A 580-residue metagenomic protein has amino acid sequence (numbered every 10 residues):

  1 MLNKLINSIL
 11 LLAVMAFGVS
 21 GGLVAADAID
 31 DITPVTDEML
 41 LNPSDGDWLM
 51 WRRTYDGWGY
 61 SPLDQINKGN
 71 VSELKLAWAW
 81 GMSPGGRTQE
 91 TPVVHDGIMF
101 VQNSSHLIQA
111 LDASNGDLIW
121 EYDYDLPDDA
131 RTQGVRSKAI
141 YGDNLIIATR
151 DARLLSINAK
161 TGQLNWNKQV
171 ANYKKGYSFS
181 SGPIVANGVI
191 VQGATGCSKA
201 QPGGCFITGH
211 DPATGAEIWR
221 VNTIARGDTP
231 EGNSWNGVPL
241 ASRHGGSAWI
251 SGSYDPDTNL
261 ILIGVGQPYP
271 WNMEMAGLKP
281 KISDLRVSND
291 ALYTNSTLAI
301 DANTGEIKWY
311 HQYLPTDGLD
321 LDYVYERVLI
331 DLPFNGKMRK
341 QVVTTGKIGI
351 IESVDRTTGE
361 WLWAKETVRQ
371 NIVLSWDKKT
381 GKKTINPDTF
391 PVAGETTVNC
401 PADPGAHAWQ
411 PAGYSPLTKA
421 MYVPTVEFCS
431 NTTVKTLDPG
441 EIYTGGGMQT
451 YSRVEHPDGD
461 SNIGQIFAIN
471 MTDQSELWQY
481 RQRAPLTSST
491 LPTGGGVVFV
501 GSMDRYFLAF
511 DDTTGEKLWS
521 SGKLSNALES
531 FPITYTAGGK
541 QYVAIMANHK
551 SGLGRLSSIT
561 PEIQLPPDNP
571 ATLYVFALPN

Functional and structural regions predicted by a protein language model:
D27-L76, T223-P230, I385, E455-H456 (+1 more regions): Blade/loop signatures of beta-propeller domains
W48-R52, R87-L107, A130-L154, S178-Q201 (+11 more regions): Repeat-blade elements of multi-bladed beta-propeller folds
G57-V170, T493: N-terminal cofactor/phosphate-binding cores enriched in small/glycine residues, especially glycine-rich loops such as
W80-V93, E121-G142, N167-G182, N222-S251 (+9 more regions): Extracytoplasmic beta-rich repeat domains
A110, S156, G209, A299 (+4 more regions): Conserved blade-register residue in beta-propeller folds
G204-A216, S283-R286, D290-T304, G359 (+2 more regions): Beta-propeller blade signature
D458-E516: Loop/turn-rich, solvent-exposed surfaces of beta-rich toroidal or solenoidal domains
I533-N580: Blade-level signature of beta-propeller repeat domains, shared across WD40, Kelch, NHL, RCC1 and BNR/Asp-box propellers
